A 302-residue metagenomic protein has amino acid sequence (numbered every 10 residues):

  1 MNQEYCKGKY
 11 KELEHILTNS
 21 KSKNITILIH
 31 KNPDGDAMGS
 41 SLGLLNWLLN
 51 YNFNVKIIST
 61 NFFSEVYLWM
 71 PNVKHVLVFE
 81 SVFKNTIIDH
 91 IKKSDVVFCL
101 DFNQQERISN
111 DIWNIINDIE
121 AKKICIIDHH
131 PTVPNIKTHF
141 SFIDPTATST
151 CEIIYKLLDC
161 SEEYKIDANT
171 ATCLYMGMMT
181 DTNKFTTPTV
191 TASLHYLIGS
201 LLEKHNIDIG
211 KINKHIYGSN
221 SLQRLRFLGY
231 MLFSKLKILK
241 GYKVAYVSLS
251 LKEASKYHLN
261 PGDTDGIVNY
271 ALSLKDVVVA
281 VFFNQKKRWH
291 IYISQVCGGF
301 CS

Functional and structural regions predicted by a protein language model:
N2-K31, G39-P71, H75-F79, N85-V96 (+1 more regions): Hydrophobic helix-and-loop "lid/oligomerization" segment in the mid-to-C-terminal part of catalytic domains
N32-P33, F102-Q105, H130-T132, L251-K252 (+1 more regions): Short glycine-rich anion-binding loops that position phosphate/pyrophosphate groups of nucleotides and phosphorylated
G35-S41, Q105-S109: Short glycine/serine/threonine-rich phosphate/pyrophosphate-binding segments that cradle anionic phosphate groups
S40, W69, N110-W113, K137-H139: Short amphipathic alpha-helical segments
I91-K92, W113-K122: Short, conserved loop/helix-junction motifs that constitute active-site signature segments in enzyme catalytic cores
K93, C99, N103-R107: Non-DNA-binding regulatory cores of transcription-related proteins, predominantly C-terminal effector-binding
Q105-I108, D118-H129, I136: Acidic, glycine- and histidine-enriched catalytic cores of nucleic acid- and nucleotide-handling enzymes, centered on
I127-G199: Short alpha-helices
